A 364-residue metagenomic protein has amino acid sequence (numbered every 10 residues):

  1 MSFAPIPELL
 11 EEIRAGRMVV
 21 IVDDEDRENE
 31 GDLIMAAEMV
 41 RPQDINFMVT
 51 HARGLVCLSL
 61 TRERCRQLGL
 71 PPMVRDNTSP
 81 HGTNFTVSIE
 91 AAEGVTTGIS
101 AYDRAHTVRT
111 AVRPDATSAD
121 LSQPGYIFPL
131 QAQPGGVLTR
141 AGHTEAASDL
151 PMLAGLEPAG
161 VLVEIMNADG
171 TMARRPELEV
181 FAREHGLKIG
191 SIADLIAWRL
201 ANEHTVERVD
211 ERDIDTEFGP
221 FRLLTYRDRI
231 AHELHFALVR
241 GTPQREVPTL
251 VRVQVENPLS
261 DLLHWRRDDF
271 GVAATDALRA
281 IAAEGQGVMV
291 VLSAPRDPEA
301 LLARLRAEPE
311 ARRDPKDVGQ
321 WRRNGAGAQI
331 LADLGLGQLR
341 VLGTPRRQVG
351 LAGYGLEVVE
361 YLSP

Functional and structural regions predicted by a protein language model:
M1-P364: Catalytic domains of riboflavin
